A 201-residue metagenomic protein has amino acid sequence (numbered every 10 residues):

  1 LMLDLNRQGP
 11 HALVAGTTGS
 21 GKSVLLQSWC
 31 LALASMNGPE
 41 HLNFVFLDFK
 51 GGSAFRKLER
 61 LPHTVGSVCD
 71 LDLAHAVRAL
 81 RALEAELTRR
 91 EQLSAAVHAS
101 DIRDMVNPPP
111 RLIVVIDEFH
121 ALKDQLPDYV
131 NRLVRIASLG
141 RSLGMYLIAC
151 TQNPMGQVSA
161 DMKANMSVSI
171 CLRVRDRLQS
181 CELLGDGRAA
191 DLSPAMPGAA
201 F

Functional and structural regions predicted by a protein language model:
L1-S193: P-loop NTPase catalytic phosphate-binding loop
D191-F201: Conserved AAA+ ATPase small/helical "lid" subdomain
